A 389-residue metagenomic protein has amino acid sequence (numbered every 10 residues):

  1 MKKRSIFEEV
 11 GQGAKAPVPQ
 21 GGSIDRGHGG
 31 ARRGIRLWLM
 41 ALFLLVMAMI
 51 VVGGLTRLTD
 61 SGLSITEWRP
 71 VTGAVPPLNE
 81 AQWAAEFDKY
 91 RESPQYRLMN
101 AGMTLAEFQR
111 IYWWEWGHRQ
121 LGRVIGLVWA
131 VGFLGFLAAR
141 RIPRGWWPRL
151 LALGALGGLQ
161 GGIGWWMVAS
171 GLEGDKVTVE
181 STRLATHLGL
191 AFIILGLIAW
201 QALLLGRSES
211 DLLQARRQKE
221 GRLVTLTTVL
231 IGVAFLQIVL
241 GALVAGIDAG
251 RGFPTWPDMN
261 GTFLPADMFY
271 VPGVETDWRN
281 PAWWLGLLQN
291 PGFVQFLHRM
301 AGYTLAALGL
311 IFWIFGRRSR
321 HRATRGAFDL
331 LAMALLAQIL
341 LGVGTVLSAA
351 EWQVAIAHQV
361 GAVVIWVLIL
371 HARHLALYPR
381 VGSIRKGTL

Functional and structural regions predicted by a protein language model:
K2-L389: Polytopic transmembrane helical bundles with strong interfacial aromatic enrichment
